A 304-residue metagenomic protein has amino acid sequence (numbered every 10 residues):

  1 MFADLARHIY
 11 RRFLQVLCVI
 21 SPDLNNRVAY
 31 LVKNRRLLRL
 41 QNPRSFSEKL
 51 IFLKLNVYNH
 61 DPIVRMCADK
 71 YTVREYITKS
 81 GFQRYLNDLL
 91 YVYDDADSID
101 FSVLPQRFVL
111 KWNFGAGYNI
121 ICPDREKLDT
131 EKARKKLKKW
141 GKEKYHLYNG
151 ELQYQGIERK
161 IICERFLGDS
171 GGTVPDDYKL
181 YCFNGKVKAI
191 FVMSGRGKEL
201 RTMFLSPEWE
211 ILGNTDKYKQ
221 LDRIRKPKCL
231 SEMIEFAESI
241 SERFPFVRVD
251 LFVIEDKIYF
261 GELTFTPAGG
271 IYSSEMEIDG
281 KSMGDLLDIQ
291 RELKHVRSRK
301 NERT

Functional and structural regions predicted by a protein language model:
M1-Y58: Membrane-proximal basic amphipathic "stem/tether" segments
R44-P123, E143-L152: A conserved helix-loop-beta module that forms one wall/lid of the active-site cleft in ATP-utilizing catalytic domains
S47, V253-T304: C-terminal active-site "lid" helix and adjoining low-complexity regulatory extension at the edge of ATP-using catalytic
R74, D97-D100, A116-I121, G171-G172 (+4 more regions): Short catalytic/ligand-binding loop motif for oxyanion handling, primarily in non-cytosolic enzymes, centered on
Y93, F114, R165-L167, C182-N184 (+1 more regions): Short, flexible loop/turn elements at secondary-structure junctions
L104, E131-K217: Phosphate-binding site of ATP-dependent enzymes
I121-K127, F183: Short beta-strand-to-turn element immediately C-terminal to the catalytic PLP-Schiff-base lysine in fold type I
G156-K160, T202-I258: A long amphipathic alpha-helix within ATP-dependent nucleotide-binding catalytic cores
